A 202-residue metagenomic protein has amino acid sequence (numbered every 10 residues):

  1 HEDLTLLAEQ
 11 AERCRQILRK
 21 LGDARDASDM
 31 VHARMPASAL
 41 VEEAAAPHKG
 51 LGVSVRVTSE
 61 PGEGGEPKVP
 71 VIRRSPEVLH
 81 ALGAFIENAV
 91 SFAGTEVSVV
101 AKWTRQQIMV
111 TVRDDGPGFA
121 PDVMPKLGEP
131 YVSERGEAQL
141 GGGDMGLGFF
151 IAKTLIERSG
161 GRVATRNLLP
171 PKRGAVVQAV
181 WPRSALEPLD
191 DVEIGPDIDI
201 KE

Functional and structural regions predicted by a protein language model:
H1-P61: Conserved DHp (HisKA) dimerization/phosphotransfer helix of two-component histidine kinases, i.e., the long coiled-coil
E96-Q106: Short beta-strand/loop element within the Bergerat-fold HATPase_c
Q107, G118, G146, N167-Q178 (+1 more regions): Glycine-rich nucleotide-binding loop
D114: Acidic ATP/Mg2+-coordinating residue in the GHKL
F119-V132: Short conserved segment of the HATPase_c
L140-K153: Glycine-rich phosphate-binding loop
